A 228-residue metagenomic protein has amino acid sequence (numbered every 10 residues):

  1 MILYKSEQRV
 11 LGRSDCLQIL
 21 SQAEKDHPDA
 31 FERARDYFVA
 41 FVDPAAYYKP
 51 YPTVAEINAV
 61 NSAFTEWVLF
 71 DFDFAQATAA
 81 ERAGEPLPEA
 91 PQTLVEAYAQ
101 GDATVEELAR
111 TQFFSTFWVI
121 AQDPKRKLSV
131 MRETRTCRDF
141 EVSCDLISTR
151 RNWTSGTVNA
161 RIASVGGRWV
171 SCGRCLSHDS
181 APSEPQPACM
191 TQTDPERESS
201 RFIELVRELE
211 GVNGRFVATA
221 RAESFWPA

Functional and structural regions predicted by a protein language model:
M1-D123, C137, L146-A228: Mixed-charge, low-complexity intrinsically disordered regions
K125-M131: Short aromatic-glycine-enriched beta-strand elements
D139-E141: Extended, charged helical/alpha-beta scaffold domains that provide interaction surfaces
